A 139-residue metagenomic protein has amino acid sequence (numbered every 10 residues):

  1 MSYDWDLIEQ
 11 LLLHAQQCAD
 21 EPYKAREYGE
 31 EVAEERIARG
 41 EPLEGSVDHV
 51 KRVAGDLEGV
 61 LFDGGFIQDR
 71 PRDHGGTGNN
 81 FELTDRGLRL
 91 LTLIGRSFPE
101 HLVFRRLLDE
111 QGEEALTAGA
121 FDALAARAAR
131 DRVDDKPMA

Functional and structural regions predicted by a protein language model:
Y3-G45, R52: Short amphipathic alpha-helical interface segments
D4, I8, A54, E58 (+1 more regions): Short runs of predominantly hydrophobic/aromatic residues within well-ordered alpha helices that form helix-helix
L11, L93, A123-R127: Charge-rich, solvent-exposed alpha-helical interaction surfaces
H14-A19, G65-F66, L90-I94: Generic structural signal for hydrophobic core residues of well-folded globular domains
E44-G65, G78: Short amphipathic alpha-helical interaction segments
D69: Short beta-strand "wing" residues that participate in macromolecule-binding interfaces
G75-G112: Short, amphipathic alpha-helical interaction segments positioned at domain boundaries
F98-A139: Leucine-rich, amphipathic alpha-helical/linker segments
